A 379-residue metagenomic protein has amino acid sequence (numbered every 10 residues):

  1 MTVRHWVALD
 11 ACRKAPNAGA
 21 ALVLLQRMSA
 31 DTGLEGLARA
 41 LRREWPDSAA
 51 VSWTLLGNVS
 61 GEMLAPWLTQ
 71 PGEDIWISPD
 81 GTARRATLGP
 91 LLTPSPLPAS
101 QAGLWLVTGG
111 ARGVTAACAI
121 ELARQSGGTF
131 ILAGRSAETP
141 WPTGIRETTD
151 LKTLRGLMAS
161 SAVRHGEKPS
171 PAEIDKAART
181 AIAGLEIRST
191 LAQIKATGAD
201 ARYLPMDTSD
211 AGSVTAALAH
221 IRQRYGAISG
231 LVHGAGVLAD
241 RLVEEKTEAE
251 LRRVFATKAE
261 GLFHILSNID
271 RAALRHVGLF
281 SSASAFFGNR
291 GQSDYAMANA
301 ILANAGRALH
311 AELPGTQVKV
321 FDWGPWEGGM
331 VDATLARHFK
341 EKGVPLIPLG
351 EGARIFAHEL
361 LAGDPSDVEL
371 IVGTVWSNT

Functional and structural regions predicted by a protein language model:
M1-R13, N17, G57, G61-S281 (+1 more regions): NAD(P)H/NAD(P)+-dependent Rossmann-fold oxidoreductase cores
A20-L22, S48-A50, F130, A201 (+1 more regions): Hydrophobic anchor at the start of a short beta-strand that flanks the dinucleotide cofactor-binding loop
A21-L22, G134, H358: C-terminal low-complexity, glycine/proline- and small-hydrophobic-enriched intrinsically disordered tails that act as
L25, W53, A133, L204 (+1 more regions): The conserved SAM/SAH-binding core of class I Rossmann-like methyltransferase domains, concentrating on the hydrophobic
A30-G36, A40-L64, A137-T143, A239-D240 (+4 more regions): Flexible, glycine-rich beta-alpha linker
L68-G72, L361-D367: Glycine/proline-rich active-site loop of Rossmann-fold NAD(P)-dependent oxidoreductases
W76, D364-T379: Structured, non-catalytic alpha/beta "coupling" segments that mediate domain-domain communication and provide generic
